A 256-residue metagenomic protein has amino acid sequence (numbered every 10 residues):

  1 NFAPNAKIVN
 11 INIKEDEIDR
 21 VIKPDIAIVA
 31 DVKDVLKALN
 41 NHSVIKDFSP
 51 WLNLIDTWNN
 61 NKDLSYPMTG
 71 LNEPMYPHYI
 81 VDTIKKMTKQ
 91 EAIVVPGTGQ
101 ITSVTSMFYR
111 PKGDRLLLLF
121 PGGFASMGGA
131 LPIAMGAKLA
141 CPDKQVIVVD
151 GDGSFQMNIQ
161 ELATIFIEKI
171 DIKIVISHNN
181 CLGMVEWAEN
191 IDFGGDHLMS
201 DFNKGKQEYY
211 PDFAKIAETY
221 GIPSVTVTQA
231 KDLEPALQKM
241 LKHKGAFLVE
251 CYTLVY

Functional and structural regions predicted by a protein language model:
N1-I18: Phosphate/diphosphate-binding loops
F2, I18-V21, A27-V29, K33-L39 (+1 more regions): Thiamine diphosphate
N5-A6, P24, E91: Short, well-ordered alpha-helix to beta-strand connector turns
N40-V44, K89, G245: Non-catalytic alpha-helical coupling and interface elements of nucleotide-dependent molecular machines and regulators
I45-W58, L248: Flexible, glycine/charged-enriched surface loops at secondary-structure junctions
D56-A137, C141: Active-site diphosphate/adenylate-binding microenvironment
